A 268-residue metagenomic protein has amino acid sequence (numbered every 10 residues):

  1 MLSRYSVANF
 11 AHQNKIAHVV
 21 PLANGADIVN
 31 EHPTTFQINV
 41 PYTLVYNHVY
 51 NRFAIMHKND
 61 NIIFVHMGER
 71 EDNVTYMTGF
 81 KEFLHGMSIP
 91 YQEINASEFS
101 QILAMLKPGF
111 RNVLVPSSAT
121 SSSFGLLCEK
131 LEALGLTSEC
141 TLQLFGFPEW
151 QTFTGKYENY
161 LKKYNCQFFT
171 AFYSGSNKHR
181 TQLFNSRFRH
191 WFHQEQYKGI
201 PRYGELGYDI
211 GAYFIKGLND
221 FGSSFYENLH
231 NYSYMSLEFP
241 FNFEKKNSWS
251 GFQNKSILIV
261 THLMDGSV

Functional and structural regions predicted by a protein language model:
M1-V268: Extracytosolic ligand-binding ectodomains
